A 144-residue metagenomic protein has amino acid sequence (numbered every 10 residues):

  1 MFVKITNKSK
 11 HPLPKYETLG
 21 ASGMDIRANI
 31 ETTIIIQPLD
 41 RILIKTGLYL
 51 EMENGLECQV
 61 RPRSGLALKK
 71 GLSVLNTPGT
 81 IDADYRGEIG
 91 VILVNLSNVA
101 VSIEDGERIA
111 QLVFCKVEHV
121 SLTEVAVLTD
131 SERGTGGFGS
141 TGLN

Functional and structural regions predicted by a protein language model:
M1-N144: DUTPase catalytic domain/fold
